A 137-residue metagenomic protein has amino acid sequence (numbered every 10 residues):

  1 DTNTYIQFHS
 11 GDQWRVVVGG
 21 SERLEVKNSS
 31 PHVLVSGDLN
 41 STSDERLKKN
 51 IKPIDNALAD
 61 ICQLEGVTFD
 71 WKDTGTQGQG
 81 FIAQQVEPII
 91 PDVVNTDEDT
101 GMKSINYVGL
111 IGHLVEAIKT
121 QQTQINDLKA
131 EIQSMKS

Functional and structural regions predicted by a protein language model:
D1-S41, E45-R46, N50, T100-M102 (+2 more regions): Beta-strand-rich receptor-binding modules of extracellular spikes/adhesins
P31-Y107, Q124-S137: C-terminal intramolecular chaperone/autoprocessing and neck/assembly modules of extracellular spikes and adhesins
